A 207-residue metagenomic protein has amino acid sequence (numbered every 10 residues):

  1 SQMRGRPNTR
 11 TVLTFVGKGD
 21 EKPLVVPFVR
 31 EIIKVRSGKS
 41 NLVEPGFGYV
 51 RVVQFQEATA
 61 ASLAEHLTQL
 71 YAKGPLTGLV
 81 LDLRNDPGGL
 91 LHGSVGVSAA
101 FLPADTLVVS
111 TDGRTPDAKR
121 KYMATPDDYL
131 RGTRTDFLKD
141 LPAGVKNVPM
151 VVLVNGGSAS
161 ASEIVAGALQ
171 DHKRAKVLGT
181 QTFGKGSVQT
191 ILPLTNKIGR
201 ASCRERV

Functional and structural regions predicted by a protein language model:
S1-T195, R206: Cleft-lining beta-strand/loop regions that shape enzyme active-site pockets
